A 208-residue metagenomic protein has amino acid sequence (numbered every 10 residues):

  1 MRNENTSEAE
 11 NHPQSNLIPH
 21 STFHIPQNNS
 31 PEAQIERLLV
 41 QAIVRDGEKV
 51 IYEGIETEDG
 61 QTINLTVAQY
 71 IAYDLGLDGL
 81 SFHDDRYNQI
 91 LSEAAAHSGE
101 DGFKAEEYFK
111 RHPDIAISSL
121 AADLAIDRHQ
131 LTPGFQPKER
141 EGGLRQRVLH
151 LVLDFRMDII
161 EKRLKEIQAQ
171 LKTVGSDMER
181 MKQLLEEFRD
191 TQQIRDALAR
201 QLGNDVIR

Functional and structural regions predicted by a protein language model:
N3-G102, E106, A121-G134, L164: Non-catalytic protein-protein interaction segments used by genome-maintenance enzymes to assemble and couple activities
Q14, G76, D85, Q89-R208: Bacterial replisome coupling helices
